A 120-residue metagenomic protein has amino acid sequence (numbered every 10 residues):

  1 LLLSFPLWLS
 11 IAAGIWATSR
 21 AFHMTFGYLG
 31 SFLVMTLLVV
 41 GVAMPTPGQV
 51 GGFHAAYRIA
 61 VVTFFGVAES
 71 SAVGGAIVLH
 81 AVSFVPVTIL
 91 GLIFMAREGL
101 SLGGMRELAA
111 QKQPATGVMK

Functional and structural regions predicted by a protein language model:
L1-V42, V73-G75, V82-K120: Predominantly cytoplasmic-facing regulatory/coupling regions of multi-pass membrane proteins
G14, G52, Y57-V61, S83-P86: Hydrophobic side chains within alpha-helical segments
F26, A55-S71: Interfacial segments of multi-pass membrane proteins
L29-G30, V42-R58: Transmembrane helix boundary and interhelical junction motifs in multipass membrane proteins
P45-G48, F64, H80: Short coil/turn residues that cap or connect secondary-structure elements
